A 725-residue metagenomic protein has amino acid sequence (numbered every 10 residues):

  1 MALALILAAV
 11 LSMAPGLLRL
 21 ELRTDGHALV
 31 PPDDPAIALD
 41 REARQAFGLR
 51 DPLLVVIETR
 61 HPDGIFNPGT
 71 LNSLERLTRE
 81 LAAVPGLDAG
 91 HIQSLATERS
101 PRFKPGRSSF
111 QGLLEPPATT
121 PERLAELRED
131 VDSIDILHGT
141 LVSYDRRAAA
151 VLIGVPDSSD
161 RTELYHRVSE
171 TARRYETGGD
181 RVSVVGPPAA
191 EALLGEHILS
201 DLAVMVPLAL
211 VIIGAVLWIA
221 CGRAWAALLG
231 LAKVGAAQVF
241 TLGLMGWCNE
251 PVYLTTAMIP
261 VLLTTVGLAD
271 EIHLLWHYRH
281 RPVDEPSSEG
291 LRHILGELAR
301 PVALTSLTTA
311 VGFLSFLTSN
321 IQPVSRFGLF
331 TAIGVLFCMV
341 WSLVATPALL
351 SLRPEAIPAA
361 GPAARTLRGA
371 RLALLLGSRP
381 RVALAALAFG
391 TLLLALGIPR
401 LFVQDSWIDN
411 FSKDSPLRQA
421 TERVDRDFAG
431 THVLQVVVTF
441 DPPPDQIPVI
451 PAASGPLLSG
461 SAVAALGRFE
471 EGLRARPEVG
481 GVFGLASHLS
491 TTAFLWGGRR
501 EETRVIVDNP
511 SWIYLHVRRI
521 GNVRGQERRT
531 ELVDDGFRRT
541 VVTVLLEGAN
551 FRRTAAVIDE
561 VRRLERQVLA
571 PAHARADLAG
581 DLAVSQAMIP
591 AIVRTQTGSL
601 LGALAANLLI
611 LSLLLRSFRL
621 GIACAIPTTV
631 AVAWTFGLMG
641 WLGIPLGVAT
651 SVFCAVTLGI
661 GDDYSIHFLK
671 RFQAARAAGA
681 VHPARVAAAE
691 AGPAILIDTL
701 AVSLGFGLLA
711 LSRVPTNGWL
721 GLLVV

Functional and structural regions predicted by a protein language model:
M1-L22, L343, P347-A348, A356 (+2 more regions): Signature of alpha-helical transmembrane segments and their immediate interfacial
L3, V204, L208, A232 (+17 more regions): Alpha-helical transmembrane segments of multi-pass inner-membrane proteins, especially transporters/permeases
L17-I65, L71, P121-L141, G154 (+6 more regions): Solvent-exposed, non-transmembrane loop/terminal regulatory segments of multi-pass membrane proteins
Q45, N72, E115-A224, G235 (+3 more regions): Extracytoplasmic
S200-E250, T318-Q322, G598-G643, L711-T716: Interfacial segments of transmembrane alpha-helices in multi-pass membrane proteins
G214-W218, G235, P251-I272, L314 (+5 more regions): Hydrophobic transmembrane alpha-helices
V216, A303-T346, L350, L608-S612 (+3 more regions): Hydrophobic, glycine/alanine-rich multi-pass transmembrane helices and their short helix-loop junctions in large
L231, D270, V283-S319, A625 (+2 more regions): Pore- and gate-forming transmembrane helices of large, multi-pass membrane proteins
